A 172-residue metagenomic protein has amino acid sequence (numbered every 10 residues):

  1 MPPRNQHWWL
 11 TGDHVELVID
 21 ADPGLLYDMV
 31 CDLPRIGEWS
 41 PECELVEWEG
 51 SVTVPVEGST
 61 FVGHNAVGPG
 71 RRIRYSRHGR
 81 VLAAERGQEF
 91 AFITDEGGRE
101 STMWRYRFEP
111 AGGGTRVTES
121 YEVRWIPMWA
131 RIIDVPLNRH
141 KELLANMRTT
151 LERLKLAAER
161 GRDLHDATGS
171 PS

Functional and structural regions predicted by a protein language model:
M1-T53, S172: Hydrophobic ligand-binding cavity/cleft-lining segments
Q6-W8, I36-G37, E42, G68-R74 (+1 more regions): Short, solvent-exposed secondary-structure boundary motifs
I19, N65-V67, Y121-V123: Hydrophobic beta-strand positions in extracellular immunoglobulin-like domains
D20, A84-R86, A111: Structural motif
A21, G68, F92, L137-N138: Short, contiguous strand/loop micro-motifs
E47-G97, M103, R116, T149-T168: Glycine-rich portal/gate segments that line the openings of hydrophobic small-molecule binding cavities
I93-T149, L154-L156, H165: Beta-strand/loop substructures that line and gate deep hydrophobic ligand-binding cavities in soluble
